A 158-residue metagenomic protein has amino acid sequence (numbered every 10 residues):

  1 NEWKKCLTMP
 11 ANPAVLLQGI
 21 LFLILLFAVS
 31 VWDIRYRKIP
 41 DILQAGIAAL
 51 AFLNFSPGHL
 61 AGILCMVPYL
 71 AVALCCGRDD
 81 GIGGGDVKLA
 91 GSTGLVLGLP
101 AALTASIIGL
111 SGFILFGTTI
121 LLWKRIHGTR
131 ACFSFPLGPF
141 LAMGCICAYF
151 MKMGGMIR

Functional and structural regions predicted by a protein language model:
N1-R158: A membrane-topology feature that recognizes alpha-helical transmembrane segments and their immediate juxtamembrane
